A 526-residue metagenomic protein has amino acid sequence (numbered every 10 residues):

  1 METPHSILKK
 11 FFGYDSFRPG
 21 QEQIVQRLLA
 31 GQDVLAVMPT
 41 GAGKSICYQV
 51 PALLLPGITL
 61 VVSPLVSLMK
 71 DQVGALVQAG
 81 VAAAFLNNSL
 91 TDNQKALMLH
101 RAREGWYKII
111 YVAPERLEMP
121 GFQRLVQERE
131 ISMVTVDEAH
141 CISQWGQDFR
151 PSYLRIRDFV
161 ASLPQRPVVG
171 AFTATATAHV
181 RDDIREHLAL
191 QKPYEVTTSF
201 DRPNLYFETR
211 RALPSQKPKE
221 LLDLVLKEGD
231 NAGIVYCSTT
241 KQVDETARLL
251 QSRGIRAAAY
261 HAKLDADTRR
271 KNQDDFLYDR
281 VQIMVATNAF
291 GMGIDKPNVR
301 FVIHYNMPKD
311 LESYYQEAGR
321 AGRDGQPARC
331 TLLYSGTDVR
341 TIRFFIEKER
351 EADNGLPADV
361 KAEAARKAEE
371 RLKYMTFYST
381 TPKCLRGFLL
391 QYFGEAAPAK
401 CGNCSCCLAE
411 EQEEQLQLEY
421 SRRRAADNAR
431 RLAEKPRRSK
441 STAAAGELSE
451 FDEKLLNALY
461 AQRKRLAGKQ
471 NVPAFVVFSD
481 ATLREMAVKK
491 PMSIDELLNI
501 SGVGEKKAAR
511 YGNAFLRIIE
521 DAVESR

Functional and structural regions predicted by a protein language model:
M1-P4, R340-T341, I346-K361, K367-K373 (+1 more regions): Accessory DNA-binding and partner-docking regions appended to nucleic-acid-acting proteins, especially the terminal
E2-F11, D15-P19, Q23-S45, A52-L55 (+3 more regions): Helicase motor core with emphasis on the C-terminal RecA-like subdomain
Q21-I24, M375, L483: Short alpha-helical "packing" element that flanks the helix-turn-helix/winged-helix DNA-binding module
R27, H304, Y378, E485-M486: Short alpha-helical segment immediately N-terminal to, or the first helix within, an HTH/HTH-like DNA-binding domain
